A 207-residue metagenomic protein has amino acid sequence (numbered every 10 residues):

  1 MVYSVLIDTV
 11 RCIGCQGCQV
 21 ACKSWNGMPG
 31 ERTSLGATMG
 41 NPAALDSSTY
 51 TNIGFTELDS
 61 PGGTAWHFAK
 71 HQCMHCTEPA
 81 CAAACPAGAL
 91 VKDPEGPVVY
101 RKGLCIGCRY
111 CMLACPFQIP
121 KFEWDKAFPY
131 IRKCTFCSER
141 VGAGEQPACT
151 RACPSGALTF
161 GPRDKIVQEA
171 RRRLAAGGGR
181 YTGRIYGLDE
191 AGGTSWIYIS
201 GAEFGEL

Functional and structural regions predicted by a protein language model:
M1-L207: Non-ligating segments of multi-cofactor redox enzymes
